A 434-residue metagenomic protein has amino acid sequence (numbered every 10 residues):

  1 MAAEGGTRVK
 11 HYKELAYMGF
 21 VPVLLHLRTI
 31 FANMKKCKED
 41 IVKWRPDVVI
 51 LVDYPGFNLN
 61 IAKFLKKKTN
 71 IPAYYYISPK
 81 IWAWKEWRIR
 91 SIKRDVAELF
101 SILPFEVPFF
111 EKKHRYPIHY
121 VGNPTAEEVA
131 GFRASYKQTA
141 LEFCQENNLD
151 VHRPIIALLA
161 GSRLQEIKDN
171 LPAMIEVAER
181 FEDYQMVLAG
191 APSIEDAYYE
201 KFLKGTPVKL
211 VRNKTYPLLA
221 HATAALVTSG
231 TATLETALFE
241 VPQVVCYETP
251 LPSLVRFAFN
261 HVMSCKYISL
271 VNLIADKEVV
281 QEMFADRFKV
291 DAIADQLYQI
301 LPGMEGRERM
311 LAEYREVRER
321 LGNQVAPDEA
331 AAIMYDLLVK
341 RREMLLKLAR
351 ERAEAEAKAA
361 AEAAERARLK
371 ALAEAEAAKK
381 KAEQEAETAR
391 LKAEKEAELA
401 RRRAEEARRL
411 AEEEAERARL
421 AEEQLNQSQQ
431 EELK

Functional and structural regions predicted by a protein language model:
M1-E356, R366, K370, K395-E398 (+4 more regions): Nucleotide-activated sugar donor-binding and catalytic core shared by glycosyltransferases and related lipid-linked
A353, A360, A364-R368, A378 (+1 more regions): Periodically patterned hydrophobic/aromatic "hotspot" residues that form packing/interaction faces in regular
L369, K380-Q384, L391-A393, R402 (+1 more regions): Amphipathic heptad-repeat coiled-coil alpha-helices used as elongated oligomerization/stalk/scaffold segments in large
